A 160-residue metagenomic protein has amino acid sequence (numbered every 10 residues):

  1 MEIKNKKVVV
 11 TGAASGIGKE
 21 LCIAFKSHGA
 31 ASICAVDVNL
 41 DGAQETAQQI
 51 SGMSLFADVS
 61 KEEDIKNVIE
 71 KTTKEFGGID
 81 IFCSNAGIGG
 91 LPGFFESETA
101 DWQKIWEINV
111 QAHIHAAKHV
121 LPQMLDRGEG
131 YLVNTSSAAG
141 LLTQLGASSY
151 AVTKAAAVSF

Functional and structural regions predicted by a protein language model:
I3-S32: Canonical Rossmann dinucleotide-binding motif of NAD(H)/NADP(H)-dependent dehydrogenases/reductases, specifically
A30-A43: Conserved glycine-rich Rossmann-like NAD(P)H-binding loop of the short-chain dehydrogenase/reductase
L40-D41, A57-N67, T99: The beta1-alpha1 cofactor-binding region of Rossmann-like NAD(H)/NADP(H)-dependent oxidoreductases
G93-W106: Substrate-binding pocket helix/loop in short-chain dehydrogenase/reductase
F95, L142-S148: Active-site loop immediately N-terminal to the catalytic Tyr-X3-Lys motif of short-chain dehydrogenase/reductase
A117, T153: Active-site helix of classical SDR
S137: Residue(s) in the substrate-gating loop at a strand-loop-helix junction that position the organic substrate next
